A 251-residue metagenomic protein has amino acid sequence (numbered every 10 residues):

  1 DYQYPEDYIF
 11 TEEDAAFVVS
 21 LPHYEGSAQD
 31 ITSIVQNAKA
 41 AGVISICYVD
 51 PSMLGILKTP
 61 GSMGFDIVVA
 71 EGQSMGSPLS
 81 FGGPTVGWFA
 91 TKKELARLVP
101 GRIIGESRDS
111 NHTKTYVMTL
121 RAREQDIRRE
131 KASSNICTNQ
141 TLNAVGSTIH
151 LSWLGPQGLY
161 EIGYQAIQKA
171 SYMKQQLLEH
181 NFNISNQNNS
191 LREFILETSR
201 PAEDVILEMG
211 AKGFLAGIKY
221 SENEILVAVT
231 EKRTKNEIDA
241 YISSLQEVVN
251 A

Functional and structural regions predicted by a protein language model:
D1-T113, H180-N181, L196, E203-L207 (+3 more regions): Conserved PLP-enzyme active-site core in the AAT-like
V18-S20, A41-V43, A132-S133, Q157-Y160 (+1 more regions): A short, structure-level motif marking secondary-structure boundaries and short turns
A28-Q29, P51, L142, Q157 (+2 more regions): Residue-level recognition of alpha-helix initiation/capping sites
A41, P60-S62, T119-E124, Q165-K169 (+1 more regions): N-terminal start-of-chain detector that recognizes signal peptides and the immediate post-cleavage beginning
M75-H180, I184-Q187: Active-site C-terminal subdomain of aminotransferase-like
A132, E237-V248: Intein/HINT protein-splicing elements and their conserved insertion hotspots or analogous self-processing inserts
L151-L154, T198, L245-V248: Generic structural signal for hydrophobic core residues of well-folded globular domains
Q157-Y241: Conserved C-terminal alpha-helix-loop-beta "cap" of PLP-dependent enzymes that closes/shapes the active-site mouth
